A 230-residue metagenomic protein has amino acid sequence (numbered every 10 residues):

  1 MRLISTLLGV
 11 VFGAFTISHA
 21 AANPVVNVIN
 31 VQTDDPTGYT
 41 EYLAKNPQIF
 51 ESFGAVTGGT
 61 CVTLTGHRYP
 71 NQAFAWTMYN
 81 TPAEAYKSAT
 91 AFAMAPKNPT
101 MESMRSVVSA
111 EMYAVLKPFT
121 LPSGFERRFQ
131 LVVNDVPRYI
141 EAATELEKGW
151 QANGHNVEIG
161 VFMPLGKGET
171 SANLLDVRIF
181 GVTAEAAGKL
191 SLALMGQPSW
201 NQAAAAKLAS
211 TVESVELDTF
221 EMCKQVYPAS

Functional and structural regions predicted by a protein language model:
M1-R2: N-terminal secretory signal peptides that target proteins for export/translocation
S5-T16: Bacterial N-terminal signal peptides
A20-S230: Short S/T/G/P-rich N-terminal loop/turn motif that feeds into the first structured element of a domain
